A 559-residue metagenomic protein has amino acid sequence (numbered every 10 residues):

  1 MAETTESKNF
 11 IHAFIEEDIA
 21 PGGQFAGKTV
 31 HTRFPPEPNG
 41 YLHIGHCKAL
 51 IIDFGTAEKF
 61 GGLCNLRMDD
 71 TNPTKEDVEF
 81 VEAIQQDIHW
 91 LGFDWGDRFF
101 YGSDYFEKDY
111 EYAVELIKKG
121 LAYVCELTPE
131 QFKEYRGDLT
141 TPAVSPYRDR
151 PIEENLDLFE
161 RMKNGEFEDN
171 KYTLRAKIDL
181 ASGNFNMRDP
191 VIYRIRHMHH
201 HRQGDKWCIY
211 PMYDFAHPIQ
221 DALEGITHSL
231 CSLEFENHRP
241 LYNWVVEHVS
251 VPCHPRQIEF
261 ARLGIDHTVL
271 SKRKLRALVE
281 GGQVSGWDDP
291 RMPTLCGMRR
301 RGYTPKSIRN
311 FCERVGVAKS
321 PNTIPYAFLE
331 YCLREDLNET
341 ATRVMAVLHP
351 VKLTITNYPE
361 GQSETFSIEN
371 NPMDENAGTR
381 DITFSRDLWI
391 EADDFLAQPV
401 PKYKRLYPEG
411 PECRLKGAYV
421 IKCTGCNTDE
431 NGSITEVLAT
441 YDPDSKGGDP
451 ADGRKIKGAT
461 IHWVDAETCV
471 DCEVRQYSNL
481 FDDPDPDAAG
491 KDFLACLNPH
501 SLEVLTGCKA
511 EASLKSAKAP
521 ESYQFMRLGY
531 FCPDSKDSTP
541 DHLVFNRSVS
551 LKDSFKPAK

Functional and structural regions predicted by a protein language model:
S7-E16, A20-Q85, H199-S232: N-terminal catalytic cores of NTP/NDP-binding nucleotidyl/phosphoryl-transfer enzymes
P21-A26, G55-L63, H89-G96, A222 (+2 more regions): Secondary-structure transition/capping motifs at alpha-helix termini and the adjoining loop/turn into the next element
Q24, F93, A122, E168 (+9 more regions): Intrinsically disordered or highly flexible coil/loop and linker segments, enriched in small and charged/polar residues
P36-P38, R67-K75, D97-E107, E130-Q131 (+5 more regions): Conserved short loop/turn motifs at secondary-structure junctions
L66, D70-N72, E115-L275, L333 (+2 more regions): Active-site cores that bind ATP or allylic diphosphates and position pyrophosphate for catalysis
F80-E107, Y112-A113, G120-Y123: A glycine-rich helix N-cap at a beta->alpha junction
F235-R239, N243-V245, K306-R309, E313-V315 (+1 more regions): Core subunits and conserved enzymes of cellular information-processing and envelope-translocation systems across
C253-C332, D336: Long, charged, mostly alpha-helical binding arms that flank functional sites
